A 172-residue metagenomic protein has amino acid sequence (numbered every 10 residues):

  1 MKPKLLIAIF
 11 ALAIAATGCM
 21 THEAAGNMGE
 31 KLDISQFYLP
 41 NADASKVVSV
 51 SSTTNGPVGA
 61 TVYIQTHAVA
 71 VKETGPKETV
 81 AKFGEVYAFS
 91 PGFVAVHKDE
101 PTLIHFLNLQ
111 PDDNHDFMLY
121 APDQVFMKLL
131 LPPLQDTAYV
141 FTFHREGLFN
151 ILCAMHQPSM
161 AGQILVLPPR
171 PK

Functional and structural regions predicted by a protein language model:
L5-A13: Sec-dependent N-terminal signal peptides
A16-G18: C-terminal motif of bacterial Sec signal peptides marking the signal peptidase cleavage site
M20-D43, G56-E73, L131-K172: Extracellular/periplasmic metallocenter environments
D43-V47, S51: Juxtadomain low-complexity/linker regions and immediately adjacent membrane-anchoring helices
A60-P101: N-terminal edge beta-strand
A81-K82, H105-Q135, Y139, A161-Q163: Histidine- and aromatic-enriched segments that form or immediately flank copper-ligand environments
P101, L107-P111, P122-Q124, H144-E146 (+2 more regions): Solvent-exposed coil/turn segments that connect beta secondary-structure elements in extracytoplasmic/periplasmic
